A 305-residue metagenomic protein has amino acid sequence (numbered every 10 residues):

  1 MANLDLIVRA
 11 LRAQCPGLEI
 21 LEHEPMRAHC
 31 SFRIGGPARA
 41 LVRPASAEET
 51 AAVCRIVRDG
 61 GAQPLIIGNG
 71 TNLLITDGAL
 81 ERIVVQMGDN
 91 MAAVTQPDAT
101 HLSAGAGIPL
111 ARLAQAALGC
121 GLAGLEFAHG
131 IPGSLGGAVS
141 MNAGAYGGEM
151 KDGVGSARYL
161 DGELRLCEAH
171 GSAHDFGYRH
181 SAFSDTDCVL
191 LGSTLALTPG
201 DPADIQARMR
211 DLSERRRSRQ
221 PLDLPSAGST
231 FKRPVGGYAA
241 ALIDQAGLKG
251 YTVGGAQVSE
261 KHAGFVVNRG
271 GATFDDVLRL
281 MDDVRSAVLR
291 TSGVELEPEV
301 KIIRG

Functional and structural regions predicted by a protein language model:
A2, L6, R27, A45-E48 (+9 more regions): Conserved active-site and cofactor/substrate-binding residues in soluble primary-metabolism enzymes
A2-L135: Anion-binding (especially nucleotide phosphate/pyrophosphate-binding) glycine-rich loop and adjoining beta-alpha core
L21-E22, L73, L160-D282, S286-G305: Phosphate/pyrophosphate- and phosphate-bearing ligand-binding catalytic cores of soluble enzymes
G35-G36, V42-A47, L74-A92, V139-G171 (+1 more regions): Structural signature of FAD isoalloxazine-binding scaffolds in flavoprotein oxidoreductases
G36-P37, N69-T71, I108, L122 (+7 more regions): Gly/Ser/Thr-rich helix-start
G60, I67-N69, G153, L224-P225 (+1 more regions): Short, basic and Ser/Thr-rich N-terminal targeting/leader segments
N72-L73, A114-A117, L125-H129, N142-E149 (+3 more regions): A generic local secondary-structure boundary/capping motif
H101, I108-L110, G130-P132, G136 (+6 more regions): Short acidic/polar capping segments at secondary-structure boundaries
